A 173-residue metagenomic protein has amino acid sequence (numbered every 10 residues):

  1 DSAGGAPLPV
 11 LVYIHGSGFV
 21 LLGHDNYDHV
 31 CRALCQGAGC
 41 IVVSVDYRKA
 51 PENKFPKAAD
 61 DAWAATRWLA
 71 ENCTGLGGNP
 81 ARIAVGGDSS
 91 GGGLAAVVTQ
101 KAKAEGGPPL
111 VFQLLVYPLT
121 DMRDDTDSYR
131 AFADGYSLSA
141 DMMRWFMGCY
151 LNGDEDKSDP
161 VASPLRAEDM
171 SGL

Functional and structural regions predicted by a protein language model:
S2-L173: Alpha/beta-hydrolase superfamily serine-hydrolase fold, recognizing
